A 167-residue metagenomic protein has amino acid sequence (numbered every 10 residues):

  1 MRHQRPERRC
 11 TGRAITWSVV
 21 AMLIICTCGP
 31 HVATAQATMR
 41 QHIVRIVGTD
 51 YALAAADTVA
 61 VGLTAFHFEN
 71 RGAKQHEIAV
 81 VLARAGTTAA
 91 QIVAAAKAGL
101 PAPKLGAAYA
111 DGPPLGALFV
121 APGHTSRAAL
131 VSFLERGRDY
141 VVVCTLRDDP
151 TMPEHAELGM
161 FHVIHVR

Functional and structural regions predicted by a protein language model:
M1-G12: N-terminal secretory signal peptides that target proteins for export/translocation
S18-T27: Bacterial N-terminal signal peptides
A33-A37: Boundary at the C-terminal end of the N-terminal hydrophobic targeting segment
R40, R45-A52, D57-V61, A65-I78 (+1 more regions): Extracellular/periplasmic metallocenter environments
N70-P101: Contiguous segments within soluble domain cores/interaction surfaces
L100-A110: A surface-exposed loop-and-adjacent beta-strand signature within N-terminal beta-sandwich domains that mediate ligand
